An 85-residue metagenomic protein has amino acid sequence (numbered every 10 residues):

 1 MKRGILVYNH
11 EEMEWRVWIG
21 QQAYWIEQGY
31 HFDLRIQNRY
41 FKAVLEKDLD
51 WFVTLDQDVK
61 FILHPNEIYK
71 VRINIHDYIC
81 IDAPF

Functional and structural regions predicted by a protein language model:
M1, P84-F85: Intrinsically disordered, low-complexity and often Lys/Arg-enriched segments
M1, R35-V44: Short coil-to-beta-strand transition motifs
M1-A23: Mixed-charge, Lys/Arg-rich low-complexity intrinsically disordered regions
Y8-H10, R35, K47: Generic beta-strand structural signal
M13-I19, F32, D50-T54: Short polybasic amphipathic segments
A23-I36: Short coil-to-beta transition motif at edge beta-strands of beta-rich domains
E27-G29, Y40, N66: Short connector loops at helix/strand junctions that flank enzyme active sites, especially segments positioning acidic
K42-P84: Short, compact, well-ordered microdomains
